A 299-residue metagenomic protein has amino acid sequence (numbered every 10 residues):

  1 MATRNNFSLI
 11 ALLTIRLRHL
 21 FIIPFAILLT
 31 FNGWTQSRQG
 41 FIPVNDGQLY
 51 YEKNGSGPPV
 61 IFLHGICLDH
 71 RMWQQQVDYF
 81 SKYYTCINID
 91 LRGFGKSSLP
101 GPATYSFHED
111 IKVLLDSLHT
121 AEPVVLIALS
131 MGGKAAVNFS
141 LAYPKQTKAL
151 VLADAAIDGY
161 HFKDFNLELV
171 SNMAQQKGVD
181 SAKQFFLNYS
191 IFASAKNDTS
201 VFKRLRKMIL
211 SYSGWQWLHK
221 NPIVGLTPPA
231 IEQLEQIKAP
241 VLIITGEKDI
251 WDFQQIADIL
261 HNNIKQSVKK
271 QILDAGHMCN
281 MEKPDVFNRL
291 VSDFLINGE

Functional and structural regions predicted by a protein language model:
A2-V60, Y83-Y84, S292, I296-E299: Alpha/beta-hydrolase fold catalytic core
N45, I87-I127, M131, R289: Active-site loop/oxyanion-hole signature of alpha/beta-hydrolase fold enzymes
Y50-S98: Conserved HGGG/HGGXW glycine-rich cap/lid loop of the alpha/beta-hydrolase fold
V137-A142, K148-G178: Flexible "cap/lid" loop of the alpha/beta hydrolase fold
H161-K163, Q176-Q233: Conserved alpha/beta-hydrolase catalytic His-Asp/Glu region
I237, I243-T245: Short beta-strand/loop motif that positions the catalytic acidic residue of the alpha/beta-hydrolase fold
I250-I256: Conserved alpha/beta-hydrolase "acid-adjacent" motif
S267-E299: Catalytic active-site module of serine/aspartate enzymes centered on a nucleophile-bearing elbow/loop
